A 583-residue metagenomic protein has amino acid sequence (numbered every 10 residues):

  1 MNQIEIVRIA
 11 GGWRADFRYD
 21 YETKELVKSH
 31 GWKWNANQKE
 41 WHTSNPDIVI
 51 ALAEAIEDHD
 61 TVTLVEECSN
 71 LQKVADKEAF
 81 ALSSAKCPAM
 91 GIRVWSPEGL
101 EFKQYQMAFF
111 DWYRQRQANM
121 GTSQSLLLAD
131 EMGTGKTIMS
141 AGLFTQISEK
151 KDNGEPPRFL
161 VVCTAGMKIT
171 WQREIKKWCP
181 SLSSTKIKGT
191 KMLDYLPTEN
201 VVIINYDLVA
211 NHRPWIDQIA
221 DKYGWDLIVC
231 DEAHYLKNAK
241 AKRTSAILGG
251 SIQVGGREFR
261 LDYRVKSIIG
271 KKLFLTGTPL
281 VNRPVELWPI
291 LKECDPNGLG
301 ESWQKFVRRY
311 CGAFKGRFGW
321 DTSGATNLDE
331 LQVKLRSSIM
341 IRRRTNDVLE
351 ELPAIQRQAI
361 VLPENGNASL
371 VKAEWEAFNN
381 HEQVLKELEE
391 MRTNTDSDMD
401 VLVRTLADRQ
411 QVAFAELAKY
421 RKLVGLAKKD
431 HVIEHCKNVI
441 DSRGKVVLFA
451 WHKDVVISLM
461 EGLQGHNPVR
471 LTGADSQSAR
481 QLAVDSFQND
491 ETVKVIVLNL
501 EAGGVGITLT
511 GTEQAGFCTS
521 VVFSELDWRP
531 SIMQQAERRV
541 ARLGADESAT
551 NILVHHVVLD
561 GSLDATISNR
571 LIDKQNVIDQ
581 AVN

Functional and structural regions predicted by a protein language model:
M1-S96, L100: Accessory DNA-engaging acidic/polar modules
A81-A129: Conserved pre-motif I regulatory segment
T122-L143: Walker A/P-loop
L127, E131, A233-K240, L291 (+5 more regions): Interdomain linker/hinge connecting the two RecA-like lobes of the SF2 helicase core
M139, E155-K177, V281-E286, W451-K453: Conserved Walker A/P-loop ATP-binding site and its immediately adjacent core in helicase/helicase-like ATPase domains
L227, T244-N346, A545-N551: Conserved P-loop NTPase motor "coupling/switch" region that bridges the ATPase
V447-F449, I457, G465-V505: Conserved helicase ATPase core of P-loop NTP-dependent helicases/translocases
W528-N583: A conserved SF2-helicase RecA2
